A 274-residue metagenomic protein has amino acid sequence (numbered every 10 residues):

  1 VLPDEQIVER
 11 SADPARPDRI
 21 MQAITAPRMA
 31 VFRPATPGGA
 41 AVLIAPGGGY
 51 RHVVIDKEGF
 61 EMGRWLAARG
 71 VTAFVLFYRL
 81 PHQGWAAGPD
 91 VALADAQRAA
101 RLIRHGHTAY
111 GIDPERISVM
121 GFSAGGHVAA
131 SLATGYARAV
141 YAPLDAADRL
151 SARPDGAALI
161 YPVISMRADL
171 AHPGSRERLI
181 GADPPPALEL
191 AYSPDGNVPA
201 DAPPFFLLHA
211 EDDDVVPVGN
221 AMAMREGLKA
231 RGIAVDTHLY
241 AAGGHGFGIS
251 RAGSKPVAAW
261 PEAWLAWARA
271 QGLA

Functional and structural regions predicted by a protein language model:
V1-P37: N-terminal cap/lid segment of alpha/beta-hydrolase-fold proteins
P3-E5, E9-R16, A146, P162-N197 (+1 more regions): Mobile cap/lid helix-loop segments that gate and shape the active-site cleft of serine hydrolases
G39-G47: Short beta-strand element of the alpha/beta-hydrolase
V54-D56, E61-M62, L76-P114, G253-A258: Catalytic nucleophile-loop/oxyanion-hole region of alpha/beta-hydrolase and closely related hydrolase-like folds
R98-S175, E189-L190, P194: Primarily recognizes the serine-hydrolase "nucleophile elbow" in alpha/beta-hydrolase and SGNH/GDSL folds
M166, D212-V216: Acidic catalytic loop of the alpha/beta-hydrolase fold
D201, F206-H209, D213: Short beta-strand/loop motif that positions the catalytic acidic residue of the alpha/beta-hydrolase fold
L208, V218, M222-A274: C-terminal catalytic histidine-bearing segment of alpha/beta-hydrolase fold enzymes
